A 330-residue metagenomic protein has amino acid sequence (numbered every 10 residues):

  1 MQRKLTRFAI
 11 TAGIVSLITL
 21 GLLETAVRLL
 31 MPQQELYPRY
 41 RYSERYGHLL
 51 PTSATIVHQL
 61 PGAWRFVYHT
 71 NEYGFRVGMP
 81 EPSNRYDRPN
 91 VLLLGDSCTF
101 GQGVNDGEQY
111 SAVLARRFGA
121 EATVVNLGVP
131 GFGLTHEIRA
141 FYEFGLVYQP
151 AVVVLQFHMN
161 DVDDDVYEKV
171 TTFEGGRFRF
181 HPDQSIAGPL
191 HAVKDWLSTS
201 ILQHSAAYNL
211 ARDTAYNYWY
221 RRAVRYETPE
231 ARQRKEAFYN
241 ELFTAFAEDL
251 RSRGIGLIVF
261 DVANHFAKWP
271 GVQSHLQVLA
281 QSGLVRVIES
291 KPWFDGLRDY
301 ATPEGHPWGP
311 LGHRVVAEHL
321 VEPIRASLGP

Functional and structural regions predicted by a protein language model:
T11-T25: Hydrophobic membrane-insertion alpha-helices, especially the h-region of bacterial N-terminal signal peptides
M31-R117, W293-R298: Membrane/wall-proximal cationic-aromatic binding patches
L92, F100-R179, D183: Conserved SGNH/GDSL esterase-like catalytic core that processes O-acyl groups on lipids and polysaccharides
A120-A122, Q149-V153, R251-L257, G283-V285: Loop/turn elements at helix/coil->beta-strand transitions in domains of secreted/extracellular proteins
M159-Q277, L284, S290-D299: Serine-dependent acyl-ester chemistry module
E304-P330: Histidine-centered active-site loop/cap adjacent to the catalytic His in serine esterases/O-acetyl transfer systems
